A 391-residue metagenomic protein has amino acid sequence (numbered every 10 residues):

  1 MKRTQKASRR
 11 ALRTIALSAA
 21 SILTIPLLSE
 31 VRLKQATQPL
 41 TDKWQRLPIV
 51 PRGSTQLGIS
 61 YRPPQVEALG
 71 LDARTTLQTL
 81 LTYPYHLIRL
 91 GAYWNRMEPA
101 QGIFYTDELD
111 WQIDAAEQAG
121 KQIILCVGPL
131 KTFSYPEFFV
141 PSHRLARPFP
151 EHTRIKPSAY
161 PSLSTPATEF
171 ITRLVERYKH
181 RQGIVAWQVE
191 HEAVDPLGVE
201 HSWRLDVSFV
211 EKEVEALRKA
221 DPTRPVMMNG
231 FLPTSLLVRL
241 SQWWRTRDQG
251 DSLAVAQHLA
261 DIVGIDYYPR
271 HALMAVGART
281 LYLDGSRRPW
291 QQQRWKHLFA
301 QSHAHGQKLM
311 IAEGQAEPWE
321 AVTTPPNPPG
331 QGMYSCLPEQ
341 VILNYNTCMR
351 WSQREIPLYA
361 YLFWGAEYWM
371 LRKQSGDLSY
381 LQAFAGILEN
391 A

Functional and structural regions predicted by a protein language model:
K2-I22: N-terminal Sec-pathway targeting helices
K6-S8, I22-H86: N-terminal carbohydrate-binding accessory modules
P48, A73-Y83, L87-A146, H201-M228 (+2 more regions): Aromatic-lined substrate-binding rim segments of carbohydrate-active enzymes
V66-T82, A167-V175, L240-A256, P338-M349: Short, acidic/polar
G102-D107, T132-K156, W203-R204, S241-W243 (+3 more regions): Aromatic- and acidic-residue-enriched segments that line the glycan-binding/catalytic groove of carbohydrate-active
K156-L163, A167-S202, A360-F363: Active-site groove signature of glycoside hydrolases
V207, D221-G230, T234-T324: Glycoside hydrolase catalytic-domain groove-lining segments
Q307-A391: Substrate-binding cleft of secreted/luminal carbohydrate-active enzymes
